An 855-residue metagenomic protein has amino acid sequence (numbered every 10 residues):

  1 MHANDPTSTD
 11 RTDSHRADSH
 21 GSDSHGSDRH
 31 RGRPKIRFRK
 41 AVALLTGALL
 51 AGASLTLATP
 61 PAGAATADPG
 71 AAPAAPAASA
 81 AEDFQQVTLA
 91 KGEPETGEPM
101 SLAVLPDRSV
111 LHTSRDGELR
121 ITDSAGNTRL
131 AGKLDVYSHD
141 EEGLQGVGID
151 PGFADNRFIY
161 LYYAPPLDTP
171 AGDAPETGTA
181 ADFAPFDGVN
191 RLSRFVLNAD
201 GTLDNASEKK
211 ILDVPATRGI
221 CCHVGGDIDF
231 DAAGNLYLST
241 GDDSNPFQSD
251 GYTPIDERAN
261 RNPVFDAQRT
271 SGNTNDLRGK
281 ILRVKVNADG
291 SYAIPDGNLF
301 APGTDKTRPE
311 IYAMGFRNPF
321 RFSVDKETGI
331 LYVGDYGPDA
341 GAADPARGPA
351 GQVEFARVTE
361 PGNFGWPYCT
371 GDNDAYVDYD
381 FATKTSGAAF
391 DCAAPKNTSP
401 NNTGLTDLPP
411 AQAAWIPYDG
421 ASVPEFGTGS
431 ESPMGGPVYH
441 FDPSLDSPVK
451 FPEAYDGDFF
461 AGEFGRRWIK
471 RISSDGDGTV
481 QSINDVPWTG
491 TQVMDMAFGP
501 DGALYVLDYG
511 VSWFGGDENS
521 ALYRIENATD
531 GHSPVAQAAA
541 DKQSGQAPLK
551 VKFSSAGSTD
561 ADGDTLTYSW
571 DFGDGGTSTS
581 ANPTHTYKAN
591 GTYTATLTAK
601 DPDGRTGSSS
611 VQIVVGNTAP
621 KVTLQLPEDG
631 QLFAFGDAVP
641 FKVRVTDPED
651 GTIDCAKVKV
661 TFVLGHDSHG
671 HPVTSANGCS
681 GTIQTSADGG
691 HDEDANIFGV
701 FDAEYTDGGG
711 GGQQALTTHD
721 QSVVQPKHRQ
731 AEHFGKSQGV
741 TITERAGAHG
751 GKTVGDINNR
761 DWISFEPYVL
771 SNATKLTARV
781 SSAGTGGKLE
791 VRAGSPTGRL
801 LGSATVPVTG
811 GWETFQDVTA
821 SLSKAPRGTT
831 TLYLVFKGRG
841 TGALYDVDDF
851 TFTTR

Functional and structural regions predicted by a protein language model:
H2-D5, R31-A67: Secretory targeting and sorting signals
A75-P94, N205-E208: A short helix->beta-strand "capping" segment at the edge of beta-propeller domains
G97, D116, E142-L144, P166-L167 (+6 more regions): Beta-propeller domain segments
V104-D107, P151-D155, F230-A233, K326-T328 (+3 more regions): Residue-level detector of Asp-centered blade-edge/turn motifs that repeat once per structural unit in beta-propeller
A174-D200, D204-D229: Asp-box/WD-like beta-propeller blade repeats and closely related beta-sheet repeat scaffolds
V480-P500: Conserved blade-ending motifs and adjacent loop-strand segments that build the rim/top face of beta-propeller domains
S544-V551, N582-T586, T594-T598, D603-R605 (+3 more regions): Extracytoplasmic
A561-Y568, I653-V658: Solvent-exposed loop segments of extracellular immunoglobulin-like
